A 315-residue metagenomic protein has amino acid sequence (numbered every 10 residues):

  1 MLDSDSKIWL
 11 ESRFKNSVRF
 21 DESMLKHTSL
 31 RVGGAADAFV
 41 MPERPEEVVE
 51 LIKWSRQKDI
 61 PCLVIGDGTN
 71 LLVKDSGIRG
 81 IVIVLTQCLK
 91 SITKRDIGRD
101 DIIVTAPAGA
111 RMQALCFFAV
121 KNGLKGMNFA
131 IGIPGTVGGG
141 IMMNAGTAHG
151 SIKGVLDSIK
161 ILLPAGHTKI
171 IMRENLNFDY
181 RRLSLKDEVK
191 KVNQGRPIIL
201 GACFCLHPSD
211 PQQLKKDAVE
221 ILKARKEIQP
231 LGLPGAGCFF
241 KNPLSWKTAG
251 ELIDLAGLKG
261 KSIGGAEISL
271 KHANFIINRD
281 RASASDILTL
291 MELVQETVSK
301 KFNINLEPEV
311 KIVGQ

Functional and structural regions predicted by a protein language model:
L2, S6-I8, I103-A106, T136-M143 (+2 more regions): Short N-terminal helix-initiation segments at or just after the protein's N-terminus
L2-V137: Anion-binding (especially nucleotide phosphate/pyrophosphate-binding) glycine-rich loop and adjoining beta-alpha core
V18-F20, L71, L162-P164, T168-T289 (+1 more regions): Phosphate/pyrophosphate- and phosphate-bearing ligand-binding catalytic cores of soluble enzymes
L25-H27, T147, S262-I263: A generic local structural motif
R31, T105-P107, N128, G132 (+5 more regions): Conserved beta-strand segments that form the floor/walls of ligand-binding pockets within enzyme and binding domains
G33-G34, V40-P45, L72-K90, M142-R173 (+2 more regions): Structural signature of FAD isoalloxazine-binding scaffolds in flavoprotein oxidoreductases
I102, V155, L306: Residue-level signal for beta-strand positions within conserved beta-sheet cores that form or flank
Q113-D157, L163, G235, K241: A gly/ser-rich beta-alpha-beta helix-loop segment of oxidoreductase catalytic cores
